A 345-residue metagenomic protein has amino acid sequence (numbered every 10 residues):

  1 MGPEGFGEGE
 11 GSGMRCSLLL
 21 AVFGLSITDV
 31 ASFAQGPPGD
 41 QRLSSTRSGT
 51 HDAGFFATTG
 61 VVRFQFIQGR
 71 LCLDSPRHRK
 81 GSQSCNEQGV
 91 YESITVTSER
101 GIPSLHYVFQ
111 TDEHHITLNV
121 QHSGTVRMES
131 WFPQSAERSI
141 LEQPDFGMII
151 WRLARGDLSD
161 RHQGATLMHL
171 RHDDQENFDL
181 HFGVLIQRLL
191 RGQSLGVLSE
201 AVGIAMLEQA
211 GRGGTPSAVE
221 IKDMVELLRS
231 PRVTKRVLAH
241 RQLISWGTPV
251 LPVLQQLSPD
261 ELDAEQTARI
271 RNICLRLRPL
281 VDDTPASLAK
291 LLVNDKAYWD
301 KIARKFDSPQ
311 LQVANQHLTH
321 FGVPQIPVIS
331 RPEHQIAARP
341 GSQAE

Functional and structural regions predicted by a protein language model:
F6-E8: Low-complexity, intrinsically disordered Ser/Thr/Pro- and acidic-rich segments
G11-S17: Positively charged n-region of N-terminal signal peptides that target proteins for export
S17-D29: Bacterial N-terminal signal peptides
S32-A34: Boundary at the C-terminal end of the N-terminal hydrophobic targeting segment
G36-E345: Extended repeat-based scaffolds of very large eukaryotic assembly and lipid-transport proteins
